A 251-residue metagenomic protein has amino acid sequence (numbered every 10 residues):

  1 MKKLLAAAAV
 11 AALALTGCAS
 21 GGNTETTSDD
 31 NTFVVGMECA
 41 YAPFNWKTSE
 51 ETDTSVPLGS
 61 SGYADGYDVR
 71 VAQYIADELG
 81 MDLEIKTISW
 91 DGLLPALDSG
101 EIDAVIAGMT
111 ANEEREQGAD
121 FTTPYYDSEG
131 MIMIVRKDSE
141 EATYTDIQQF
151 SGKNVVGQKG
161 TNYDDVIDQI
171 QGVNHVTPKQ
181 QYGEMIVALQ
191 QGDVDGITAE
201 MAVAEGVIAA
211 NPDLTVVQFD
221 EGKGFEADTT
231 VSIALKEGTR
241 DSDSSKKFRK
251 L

Functional and structural regions predicted by a protein language model:
A12-G17: C-terminal motif of bacterial Sec signal peptides marking the signal peptidase cleavage site
A19-G22: Bacterial signal peptide processing site
E25-M109: Extracytoplasmic small-molecule ligand-binding "clamshell" domains of the periplasmic binding protein/Venus flytrap
V34-V35, T54-D65, D146-T161, H175: Short loop->beta-strand "edge-of-pocket" segments that line small-molecule binding or catalytic clefts across diverse
Y67-V69, I85-P95, A142, T177-Q191 (+1 more regions): Short helix-initiation/N-cap motifs at beta->coil->alpha
D82-Q149: Acidic, polar ligand-binding/catalytic clefts
G92, M109-G118, V166-Q169, D195-A227: A ligand-binding cleft/hinge motif common to bilobed small-molecule-binding domains
D127-V135, A209-R249: Periplasmic-binding protein-like
